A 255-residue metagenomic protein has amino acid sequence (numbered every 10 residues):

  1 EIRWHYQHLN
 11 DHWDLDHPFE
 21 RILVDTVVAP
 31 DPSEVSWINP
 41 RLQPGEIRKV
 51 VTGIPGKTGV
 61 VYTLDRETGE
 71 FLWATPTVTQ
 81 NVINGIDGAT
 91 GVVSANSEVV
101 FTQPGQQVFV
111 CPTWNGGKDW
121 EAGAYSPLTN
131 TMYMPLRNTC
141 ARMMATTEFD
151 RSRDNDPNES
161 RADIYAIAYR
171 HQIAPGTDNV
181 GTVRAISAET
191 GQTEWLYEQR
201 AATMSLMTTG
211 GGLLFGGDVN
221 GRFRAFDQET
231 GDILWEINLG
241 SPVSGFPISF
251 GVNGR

Functional and structural regions predicted by a protein language model:
E1-H17, I22-R48, K57-V110, T139-T203 (+1 more regions): Extracytoplasmic/lumenal domain signature
I54: Alpha/beta-hydrolase-fold serine-hydrolase catalytic core, especially in secreted/extracellular enzymes
G105-F109, N115-T139: Long, low-complexity segments enriched in small/aliphatic residues
